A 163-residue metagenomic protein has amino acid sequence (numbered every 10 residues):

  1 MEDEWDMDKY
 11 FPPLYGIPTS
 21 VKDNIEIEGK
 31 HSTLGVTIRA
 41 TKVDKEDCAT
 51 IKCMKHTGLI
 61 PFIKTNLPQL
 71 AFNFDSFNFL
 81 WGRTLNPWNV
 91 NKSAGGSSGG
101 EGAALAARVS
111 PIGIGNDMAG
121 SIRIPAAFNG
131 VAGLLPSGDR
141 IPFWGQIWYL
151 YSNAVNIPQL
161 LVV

Functional and structural regions predicted by a protein language model:
M1-A119: Gly/Ser-rich catalytic/binding loops embedded in alpha/beta enzyme cores
D75, W81, E101-V163: Fold-level recognition of mixed alpha/beta catalytic cores in primary-metabolism enzymes, strongest
